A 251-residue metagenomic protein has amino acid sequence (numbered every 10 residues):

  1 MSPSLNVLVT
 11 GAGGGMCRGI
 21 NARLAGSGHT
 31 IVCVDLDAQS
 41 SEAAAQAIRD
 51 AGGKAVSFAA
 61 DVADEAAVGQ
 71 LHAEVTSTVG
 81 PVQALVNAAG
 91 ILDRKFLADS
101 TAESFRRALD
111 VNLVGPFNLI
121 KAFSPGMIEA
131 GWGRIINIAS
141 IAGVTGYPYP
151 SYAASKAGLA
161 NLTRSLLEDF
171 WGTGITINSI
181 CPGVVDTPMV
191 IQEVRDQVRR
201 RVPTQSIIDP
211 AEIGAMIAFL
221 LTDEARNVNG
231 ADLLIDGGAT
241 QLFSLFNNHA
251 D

Functional and structural regions predicted by a protein language model:
S2-V32, L166: Canonical Rossmann dinucleotide-binding motif of NAD(H)/NADP(H)-dependent dehydrogenases/reductases, specifically
F96-L97, S104-L109, V198: Substrate-binding pocket helix/loop in short-chain dehydrogenase/reductase
I120, S155-K156, T163: Active-site helix of classical SDR
P125, E168-G172, R226: Alpha-helical segment proximal to the catalytic Tyr-Lys
S140: Residue(s) in the substrate-gating loop at a strand-loop-helix junction that position the organic substrate next
V202-I213, E224: A conserved structural motif in NAD(P)-dependent oxidoreductases
N229-D251: Short C-terminal tail/terminal secondary-structure segment of NAD(P)H-dependent dehydrogenase/reductase domains
